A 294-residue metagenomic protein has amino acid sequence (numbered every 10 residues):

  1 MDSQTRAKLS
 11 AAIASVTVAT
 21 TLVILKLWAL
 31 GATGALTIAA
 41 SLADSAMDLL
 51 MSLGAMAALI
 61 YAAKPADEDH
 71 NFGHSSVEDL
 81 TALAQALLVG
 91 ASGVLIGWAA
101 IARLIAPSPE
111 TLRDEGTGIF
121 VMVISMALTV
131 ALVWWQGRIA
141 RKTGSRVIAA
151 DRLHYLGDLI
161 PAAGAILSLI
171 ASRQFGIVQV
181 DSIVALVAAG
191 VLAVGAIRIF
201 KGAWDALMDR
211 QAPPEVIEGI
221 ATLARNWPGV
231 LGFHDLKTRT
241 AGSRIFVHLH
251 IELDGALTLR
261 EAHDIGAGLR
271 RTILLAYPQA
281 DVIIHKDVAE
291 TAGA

Functional and structural regions predicted by a protein language model:
D2-A14, L25, A32-A294: Alpha-helical transmembrane segments and adjacent TM-loop junctions that form the membrane-embedded core of multi-pass
